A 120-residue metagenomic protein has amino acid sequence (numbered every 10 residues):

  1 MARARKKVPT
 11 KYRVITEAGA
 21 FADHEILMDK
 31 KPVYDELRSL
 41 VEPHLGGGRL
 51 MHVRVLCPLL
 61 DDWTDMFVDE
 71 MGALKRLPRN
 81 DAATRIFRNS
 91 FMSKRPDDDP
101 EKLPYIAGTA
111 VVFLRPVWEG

Functional and structural regions predicted by a protein language model:
A4-S39, H44-G120: Detector for the mature cores of small, proteolytically processed and post-translationally modified peptide effectors
